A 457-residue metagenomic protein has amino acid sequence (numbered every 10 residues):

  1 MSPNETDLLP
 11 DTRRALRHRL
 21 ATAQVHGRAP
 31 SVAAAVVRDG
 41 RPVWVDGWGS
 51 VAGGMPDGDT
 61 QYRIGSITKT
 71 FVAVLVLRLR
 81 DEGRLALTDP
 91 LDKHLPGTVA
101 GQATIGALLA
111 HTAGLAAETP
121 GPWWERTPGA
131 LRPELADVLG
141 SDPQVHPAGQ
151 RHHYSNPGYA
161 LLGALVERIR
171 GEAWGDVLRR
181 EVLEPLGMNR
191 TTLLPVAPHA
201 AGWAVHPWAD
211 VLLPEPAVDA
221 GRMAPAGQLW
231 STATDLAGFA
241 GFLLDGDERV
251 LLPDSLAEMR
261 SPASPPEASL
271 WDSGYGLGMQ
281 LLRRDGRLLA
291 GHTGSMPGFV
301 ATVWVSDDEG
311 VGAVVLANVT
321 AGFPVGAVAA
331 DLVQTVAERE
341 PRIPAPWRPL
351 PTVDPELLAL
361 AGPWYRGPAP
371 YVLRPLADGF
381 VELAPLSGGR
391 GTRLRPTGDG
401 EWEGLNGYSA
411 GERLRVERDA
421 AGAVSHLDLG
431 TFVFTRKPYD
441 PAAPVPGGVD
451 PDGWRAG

Functional and structural regions predicted by a protein language model:
S2-D46, R63, E167-R168, E172 (+3 more regions): Catalytic loop of the DD-peptidase/beta-lactamase superfamily, centered on the K-T-G motif and neighboring
S2-N4, P10, R14, V25-V32 (+6 more regions): Active-site-proximal loop and beta-strand segments within enzyme catalytic domains
A86, P122, N189-T192, V250 (+1 more regions): Short, polar/charged, Gly/Pro-enriched helix-capping and turn/loop motifs at alpha-helix termini and inter-helix linkers
P96-T104, V182-T192, P262-E267: Short, mixed-charge aromatic SLiMs
A110-G114, E184, M188, F242: Glycine-rich, acidic and aromatic/proline-enriched surface loops and short helix-turn segments that act as binding
L186, R190-T191, A197-A201, D272-S273: An N-terminal domain-start capping segment
